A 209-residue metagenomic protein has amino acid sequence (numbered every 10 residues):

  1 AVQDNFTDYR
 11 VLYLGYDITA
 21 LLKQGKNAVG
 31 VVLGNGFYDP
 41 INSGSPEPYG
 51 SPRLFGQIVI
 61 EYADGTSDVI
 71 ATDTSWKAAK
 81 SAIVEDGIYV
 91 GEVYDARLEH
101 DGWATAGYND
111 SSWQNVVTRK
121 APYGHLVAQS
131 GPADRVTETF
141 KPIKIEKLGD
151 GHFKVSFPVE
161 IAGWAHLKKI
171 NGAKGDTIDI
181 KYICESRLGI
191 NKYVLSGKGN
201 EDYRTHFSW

Functional and structural regions predicted by a protein language model:
A1-W209: Extracellular/oxidizing-compartment recognition motifs
